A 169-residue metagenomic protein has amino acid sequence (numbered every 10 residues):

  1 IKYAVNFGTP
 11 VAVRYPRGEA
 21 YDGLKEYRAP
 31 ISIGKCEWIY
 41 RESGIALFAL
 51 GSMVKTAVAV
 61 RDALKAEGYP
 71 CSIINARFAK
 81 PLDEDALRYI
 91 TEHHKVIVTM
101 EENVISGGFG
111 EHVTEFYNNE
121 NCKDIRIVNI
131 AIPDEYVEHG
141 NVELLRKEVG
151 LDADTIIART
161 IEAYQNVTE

Functional and structural regions predicted by a protein language model:
V5-E169: Thiamine diphosphate
